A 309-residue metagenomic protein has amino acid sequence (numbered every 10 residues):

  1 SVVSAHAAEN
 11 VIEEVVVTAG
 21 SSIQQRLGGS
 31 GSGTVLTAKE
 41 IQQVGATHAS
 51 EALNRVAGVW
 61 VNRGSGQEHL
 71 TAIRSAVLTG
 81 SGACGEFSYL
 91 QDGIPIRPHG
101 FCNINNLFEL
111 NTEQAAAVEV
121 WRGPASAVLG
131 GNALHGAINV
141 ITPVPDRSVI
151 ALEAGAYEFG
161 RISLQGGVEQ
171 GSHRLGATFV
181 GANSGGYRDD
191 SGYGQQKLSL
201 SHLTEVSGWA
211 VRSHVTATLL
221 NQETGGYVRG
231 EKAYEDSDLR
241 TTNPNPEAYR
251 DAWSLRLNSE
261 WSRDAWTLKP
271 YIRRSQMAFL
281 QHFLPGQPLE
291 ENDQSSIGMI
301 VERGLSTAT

Functional and structural regions predicted by a protein language model:
H6-Q42: Short, acidic, small-residue-rich periplasmic hinge/interaction motif at the N-terminus of Gram-negative outer-membrane
E13, H69, L134-G136, I150 (+6 more regions): Hydrophobic, lipid-facing positions within transmembrane beta-strands of outer-membrane proteins
I41, L53, V118-E119, I138: Non-catalytic regulatory/gating segments with a bias toward low-complexity or hydrophobic composition
S50-I94: Extracytoplasmic beta-strand/coil segments of soluble accessory domains associated with Gram-negative outer-membrane
E86, P124-A125, G136-A137, T142-V168 (+1 more regions): Short strand-turn segments of transmembrane beta-barrel domains in outer membranes, especially the first one or two
I94-R122, V140-I141: Short acidic/polar hinge/loop motifs at secondary-structure boundaries that mediate gating or recognition
A154-E158, V168-S172, G181-G185, V206-G208 (+4 more regions): Transmembrane beta-strands of outer-membrane beta-barrel pores
S184-S191, Q195, A210-N258, S275-D293: Flexible loop and strand-edge segments within Gram-negative outer membrane beta-barrel domains
